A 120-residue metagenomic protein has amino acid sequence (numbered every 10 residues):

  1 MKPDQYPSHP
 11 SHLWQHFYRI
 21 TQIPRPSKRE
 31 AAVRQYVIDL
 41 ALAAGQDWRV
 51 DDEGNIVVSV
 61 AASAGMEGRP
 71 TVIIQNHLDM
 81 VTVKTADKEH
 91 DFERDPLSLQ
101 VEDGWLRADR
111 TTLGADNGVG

Functional and structural regions predicted by a protein language model:
M1, Q15-Y18, A43, D87 (+1 more regions): Residue-level signal for pocket-adjacent positions within structured domains
K2-K28: N-terminal capping segment at the start of a domain
W14, Y18, Q35-I38, V119: Predominant activation on well-ordered alpha-helical scaffold segments within soluble catalytic domains
Y18-T21, A41, G45, T82: Structural signal for hydrophobic packing residues in well-ordered secondary-structure cores of soluble enzyme domains
P26-I73: A non-catalytic alpha/beta surface segment that caps or lines the substrate-entry region of metallo-dependent hydrolase
M66-G120: Active-site metal-coordination/substrate-binding segment of hydrolases, especially metallo-dependent peptidases
